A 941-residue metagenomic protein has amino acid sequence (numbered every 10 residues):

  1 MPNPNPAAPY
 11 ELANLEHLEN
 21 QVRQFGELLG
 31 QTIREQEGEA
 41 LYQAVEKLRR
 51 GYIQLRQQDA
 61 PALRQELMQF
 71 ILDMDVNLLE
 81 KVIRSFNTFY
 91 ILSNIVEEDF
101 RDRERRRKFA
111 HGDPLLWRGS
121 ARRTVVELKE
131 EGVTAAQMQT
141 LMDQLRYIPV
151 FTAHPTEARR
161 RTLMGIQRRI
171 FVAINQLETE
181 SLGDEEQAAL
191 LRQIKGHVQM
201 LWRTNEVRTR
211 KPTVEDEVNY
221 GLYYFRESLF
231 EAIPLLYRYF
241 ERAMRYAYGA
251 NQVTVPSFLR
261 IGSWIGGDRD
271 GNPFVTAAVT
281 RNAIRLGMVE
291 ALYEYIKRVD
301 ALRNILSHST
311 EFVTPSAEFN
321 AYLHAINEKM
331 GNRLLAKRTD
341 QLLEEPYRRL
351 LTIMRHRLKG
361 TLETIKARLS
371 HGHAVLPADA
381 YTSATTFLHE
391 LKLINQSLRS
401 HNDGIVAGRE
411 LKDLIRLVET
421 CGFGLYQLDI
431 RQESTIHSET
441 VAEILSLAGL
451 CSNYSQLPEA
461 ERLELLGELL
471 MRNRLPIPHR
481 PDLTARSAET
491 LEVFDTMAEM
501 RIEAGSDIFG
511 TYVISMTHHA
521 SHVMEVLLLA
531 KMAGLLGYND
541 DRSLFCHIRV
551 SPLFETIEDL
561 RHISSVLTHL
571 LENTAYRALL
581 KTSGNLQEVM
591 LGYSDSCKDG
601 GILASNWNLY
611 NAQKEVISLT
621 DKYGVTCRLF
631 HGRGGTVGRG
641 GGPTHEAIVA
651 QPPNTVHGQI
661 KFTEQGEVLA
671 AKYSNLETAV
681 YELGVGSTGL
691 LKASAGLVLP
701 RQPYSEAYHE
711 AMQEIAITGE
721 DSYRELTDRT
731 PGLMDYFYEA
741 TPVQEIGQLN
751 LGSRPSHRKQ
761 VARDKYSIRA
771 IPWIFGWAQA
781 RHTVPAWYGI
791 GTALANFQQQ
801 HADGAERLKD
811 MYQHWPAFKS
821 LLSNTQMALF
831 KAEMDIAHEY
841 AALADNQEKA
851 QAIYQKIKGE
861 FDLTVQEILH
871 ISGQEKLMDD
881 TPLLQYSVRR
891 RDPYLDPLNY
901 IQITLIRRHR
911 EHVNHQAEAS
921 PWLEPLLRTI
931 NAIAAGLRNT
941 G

Functional and structural regions predicted by a protein language model:
M1-G467, R486, G641, T727-T730 (+6 more regions): Often metal-dependent polyanion-binding catalytic scaffolds in large enzymes
V22, L79, V218, L222 (+25 more regions): Active-site-proximal structural scaffolding
T32, P61, V96-E98, G119 (+12 more regions): Carbohydrate-active enzymes and regulators
M244-I261, L491-V493, V523-K531, S565-R577 (+1 more regions): Conserved alpha/beta core surface patches that mediate binding of polyanionic ligands
P256-F258, G262-W264, N272, I415-R416 (+6 more regions): Beta-sheet entry/capping signal
V275-S307, A533-D721: Catalytic or ion-translocation cores adjacent to nucleophile or general acid/base/metal-coordination motifs in diverse
L350, H356-E363, Q427-L428, E433-M524 (+5 more regions): Active-site cores of enzymes that catalyze phosphoryl transfer or operate on phosphate-rich substrates
A693, P700-G941: Long, compositionally biased intrinsically disordered regions
